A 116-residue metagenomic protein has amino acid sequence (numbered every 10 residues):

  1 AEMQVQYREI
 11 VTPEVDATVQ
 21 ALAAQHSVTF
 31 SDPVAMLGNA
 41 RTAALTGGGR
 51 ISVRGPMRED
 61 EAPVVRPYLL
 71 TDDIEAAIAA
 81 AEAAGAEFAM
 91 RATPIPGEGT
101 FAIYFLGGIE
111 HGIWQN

Functional and structural regions predicted by a protein language model:
A1-I10, S31-D32, E82-N116: Vicinal oxygen chelate
A1-Q20, A24, V65-P67: N-terminal beta-strand motif that seeds the catalytic metal site of vicinal oxygen chelate
A17, E75-A76, G99: Short alpha-helical
Q20-A21, A79, L106: Surface-exposed charge patches
A24-Q25, A83: Residues at alpha-helix termini
V28-V64, Y104-L106, E110-N116: Conserved short beta-strand elements that form part of the metal-binding/catalytic scaffold of enzyme active sites
P63-E82: Mid-chain, well-packed structural core segment of small domains
